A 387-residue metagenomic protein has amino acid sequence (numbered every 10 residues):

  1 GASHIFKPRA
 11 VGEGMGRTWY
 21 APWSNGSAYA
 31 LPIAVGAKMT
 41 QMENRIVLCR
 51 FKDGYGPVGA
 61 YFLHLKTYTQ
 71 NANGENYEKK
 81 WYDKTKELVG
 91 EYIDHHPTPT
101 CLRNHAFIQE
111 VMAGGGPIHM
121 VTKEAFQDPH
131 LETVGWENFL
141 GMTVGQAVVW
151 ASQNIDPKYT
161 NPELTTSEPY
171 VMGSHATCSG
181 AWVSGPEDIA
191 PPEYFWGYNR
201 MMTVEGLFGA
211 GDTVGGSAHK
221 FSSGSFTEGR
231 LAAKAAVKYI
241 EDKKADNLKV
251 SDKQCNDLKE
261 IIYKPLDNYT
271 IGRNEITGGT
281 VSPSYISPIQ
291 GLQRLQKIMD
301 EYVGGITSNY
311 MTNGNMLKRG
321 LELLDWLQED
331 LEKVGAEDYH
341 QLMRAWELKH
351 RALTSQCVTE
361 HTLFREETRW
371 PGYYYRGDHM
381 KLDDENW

Functional and structural regions predicted by a protein language model:
G1-P57, S222-A235: Glycine-rich loop(s) and the adjacent beta-strand/alpha-helix scaffold that form part
V35-M39, N73-G74, A233-K244, E366: A generic secondary-structure signal for well-formed alpha-helical elements
A37-N44, Y239-D252, G372-Y374: Acidic/polar loop patches that form or flank catalytic/metal-binding clefts of enzymes that bind anionic ligands
Q41-H219, E301-W387: Mobile, glycine/GP-rich and aromatic-enriched active-site lid/loop segments adjacent to catalytic centers
Y198, M202-L266: Catalytic phosphate/nucleotide-handling subdomain of diverse soluble enzymes
D242-E337: Long, amphipathic alpha-helical stalk/connector segments used for oligomerization, subunit docking, or mechanical
